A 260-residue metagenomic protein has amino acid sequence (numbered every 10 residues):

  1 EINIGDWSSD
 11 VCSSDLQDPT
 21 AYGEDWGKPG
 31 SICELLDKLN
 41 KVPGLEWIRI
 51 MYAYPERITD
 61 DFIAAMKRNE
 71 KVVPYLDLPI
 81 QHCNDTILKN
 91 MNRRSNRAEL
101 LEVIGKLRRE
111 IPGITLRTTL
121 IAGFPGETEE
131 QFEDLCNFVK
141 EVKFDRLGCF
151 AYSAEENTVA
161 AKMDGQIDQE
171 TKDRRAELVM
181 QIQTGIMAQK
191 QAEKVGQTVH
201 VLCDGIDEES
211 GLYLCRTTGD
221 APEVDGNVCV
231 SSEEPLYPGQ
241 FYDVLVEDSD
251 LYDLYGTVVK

Functional and structural regions predicted by a protein language model:
E1-V11: Single conserved hydrophobic/aromatic residue that forms the stacking wall/gate of nucleotide- or nucleobase-binding
S9-D10, E46, D145, F150 (+2 more regions): Short acidic/polar active-site loop segments enriched in Thr and Asp
D10-E130, K140: Conserved SAM/AdoMet-binding glycine-rich loop
Q17-P19, Y152, E233: Short, ordered loop/turn segments at secondary-structure junctions
F62-I63, L135, V230-S231: Short beta-alpha junctions and helix-cap segments that line functional grooves
L78, T119, V139, L147 (+3 more regions): Hydrophobic, well-ordered secondary-structure elements that form the walls of internal hydrophobic environments
E130, C136-D173, V179: C-terminal, non-catalytic macromolecule-binding modules
K162-K260: Terminal RNA-binding accessory module
